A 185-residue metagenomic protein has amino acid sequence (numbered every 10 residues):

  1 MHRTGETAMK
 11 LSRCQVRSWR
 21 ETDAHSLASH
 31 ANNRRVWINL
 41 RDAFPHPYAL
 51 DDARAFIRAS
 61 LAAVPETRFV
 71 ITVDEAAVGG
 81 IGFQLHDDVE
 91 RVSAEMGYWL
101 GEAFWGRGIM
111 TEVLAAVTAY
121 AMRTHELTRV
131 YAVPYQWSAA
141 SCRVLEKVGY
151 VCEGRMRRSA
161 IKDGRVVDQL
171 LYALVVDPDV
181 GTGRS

Functional and structural regions predicted by a protein language model:
M1-R35, R68-S185: Acyl-donor (CoA/ACP) binding surface of acyl/acetyltransferases
R35-R58: Conserved GNAT-fold acetyl-CoA-binding loop/helix
R58-V70: A short helix-loop-beta-strand connector motif used in the catalytic cores of GNAT acetyltransferases and, in some
